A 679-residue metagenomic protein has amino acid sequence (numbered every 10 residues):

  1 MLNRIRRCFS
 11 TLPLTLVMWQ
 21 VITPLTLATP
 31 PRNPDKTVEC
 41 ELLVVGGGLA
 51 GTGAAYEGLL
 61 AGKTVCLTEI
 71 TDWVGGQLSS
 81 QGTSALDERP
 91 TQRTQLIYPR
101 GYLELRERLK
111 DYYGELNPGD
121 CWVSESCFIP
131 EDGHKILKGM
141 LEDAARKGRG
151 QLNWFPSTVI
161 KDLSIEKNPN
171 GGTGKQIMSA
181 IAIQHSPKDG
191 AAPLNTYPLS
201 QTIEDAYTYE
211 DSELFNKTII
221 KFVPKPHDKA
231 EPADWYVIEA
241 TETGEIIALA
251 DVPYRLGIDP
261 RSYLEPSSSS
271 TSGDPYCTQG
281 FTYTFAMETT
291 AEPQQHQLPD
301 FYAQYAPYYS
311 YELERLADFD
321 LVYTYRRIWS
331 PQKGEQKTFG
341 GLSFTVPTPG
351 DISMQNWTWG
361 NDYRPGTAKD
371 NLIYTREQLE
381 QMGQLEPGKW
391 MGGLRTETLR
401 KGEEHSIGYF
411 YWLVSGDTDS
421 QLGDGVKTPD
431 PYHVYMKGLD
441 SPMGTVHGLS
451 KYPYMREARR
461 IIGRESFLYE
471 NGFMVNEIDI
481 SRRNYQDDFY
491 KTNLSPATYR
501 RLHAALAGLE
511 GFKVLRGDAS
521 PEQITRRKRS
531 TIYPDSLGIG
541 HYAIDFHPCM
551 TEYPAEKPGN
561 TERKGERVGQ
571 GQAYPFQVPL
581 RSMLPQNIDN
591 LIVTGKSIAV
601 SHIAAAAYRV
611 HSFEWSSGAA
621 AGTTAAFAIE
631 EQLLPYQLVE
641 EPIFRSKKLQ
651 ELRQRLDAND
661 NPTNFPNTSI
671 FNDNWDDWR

Functional and structural regions predicted by a protein language model:
M1-P13: Bacterial N-terminal signal peptides that target proteins for export
T11-T23: Bacterial N-terminal signal peptides
R32-N33, F155-P156, I160-Y236, A240-R679: Flavin (FAD/FMN)-binding glycine-rich loop and adjacent Rossmann-like elements that form
P34-G48: Beta1/beta-strand and adjacent pyrophosphate-binding region of the FAD-binding site in flavoprotein oxidoreductases
L43, E88-R93, G119-F128, A233 (+2 more regions): Second-shell loop/turn segments in exported
G51: N-terminal Rossmann-fold NAD(P) dinucleotide-binding loop
K63-T64, T68-Q176, Q184-K188, A192: Conserved N-terminal/central alpha/beta ligand/cofactor-binding core
